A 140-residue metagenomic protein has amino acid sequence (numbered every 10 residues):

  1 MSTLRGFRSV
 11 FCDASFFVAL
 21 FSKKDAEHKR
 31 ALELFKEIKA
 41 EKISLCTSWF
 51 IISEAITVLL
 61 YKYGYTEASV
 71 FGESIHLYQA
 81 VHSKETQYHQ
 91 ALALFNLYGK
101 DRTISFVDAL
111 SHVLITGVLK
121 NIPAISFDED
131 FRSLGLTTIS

Functional and structural regions predicted by a protein language model:
M1-C46, L60-V70: Short, well-structured N-terminal submotif of metal-dependent ribonuclease cores
M1-S9, H112-V113, V118-S140: Acidic, PIN/NYN-like endoribonuclease modules and their adjacent C-terminal/linker elements
V10-D13, T47-S48, I104-F106, D128 (+1 more regions): Histidine- and aromatic-rich ligand-binding microenvironments
A40-L45, L77-Q79, L119-I122: Short active-site oxyanion
S74, Q79-Y88, T103, F131-S140: Conserved N-terminal glycine/acidic-rich loop preference
A80-P123: Active-site neighborhoods of divalent-metal-dependent phosphate/nucleic-acid chemistry enzymes
